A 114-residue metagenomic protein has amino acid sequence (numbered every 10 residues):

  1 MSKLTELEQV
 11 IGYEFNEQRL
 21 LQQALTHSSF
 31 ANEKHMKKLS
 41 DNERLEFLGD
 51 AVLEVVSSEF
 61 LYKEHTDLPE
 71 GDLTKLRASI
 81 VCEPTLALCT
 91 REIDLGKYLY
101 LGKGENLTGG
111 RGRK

Functional and structural regions predicted by a protein language model:
M1-K114: RNase III-family endoribonuclease catalytic core
